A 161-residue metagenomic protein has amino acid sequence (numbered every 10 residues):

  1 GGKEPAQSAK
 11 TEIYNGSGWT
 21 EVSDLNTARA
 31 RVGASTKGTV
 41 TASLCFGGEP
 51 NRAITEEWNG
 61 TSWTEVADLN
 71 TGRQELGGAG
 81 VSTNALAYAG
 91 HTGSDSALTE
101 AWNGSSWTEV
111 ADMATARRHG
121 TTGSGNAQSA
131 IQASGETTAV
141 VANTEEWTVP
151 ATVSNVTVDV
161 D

Functional and structural regions predicted by a protein language model:
G1-D161: Polar, enzyme-active/binding microenvironments
